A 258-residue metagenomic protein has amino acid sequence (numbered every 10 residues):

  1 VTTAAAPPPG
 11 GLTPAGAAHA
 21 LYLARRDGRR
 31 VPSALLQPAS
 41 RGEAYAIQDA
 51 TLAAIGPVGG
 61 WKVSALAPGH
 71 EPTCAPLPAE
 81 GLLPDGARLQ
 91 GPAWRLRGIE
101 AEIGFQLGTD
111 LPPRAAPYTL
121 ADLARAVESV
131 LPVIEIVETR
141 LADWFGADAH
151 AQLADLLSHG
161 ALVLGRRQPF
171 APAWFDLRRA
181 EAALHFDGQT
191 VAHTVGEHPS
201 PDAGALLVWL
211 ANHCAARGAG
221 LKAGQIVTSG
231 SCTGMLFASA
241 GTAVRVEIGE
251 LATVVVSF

Functional and structural regions predicted by a protein language model:
V1-A5: N-terminal acidic, proline/glycine-rich, low-complexity intrinsically disordered segments
G10-P201, A243, L251-F258: Catalytic-core "active-site belt" of small-molecule-metabolizing enzymes, emphasizing His/Asp/Glu-rich regions
L206-A238: A conserved acidic, glycine/proline-rich C-terminal tail/linker
T228-F258: Conserved catalytic-core subdomain
